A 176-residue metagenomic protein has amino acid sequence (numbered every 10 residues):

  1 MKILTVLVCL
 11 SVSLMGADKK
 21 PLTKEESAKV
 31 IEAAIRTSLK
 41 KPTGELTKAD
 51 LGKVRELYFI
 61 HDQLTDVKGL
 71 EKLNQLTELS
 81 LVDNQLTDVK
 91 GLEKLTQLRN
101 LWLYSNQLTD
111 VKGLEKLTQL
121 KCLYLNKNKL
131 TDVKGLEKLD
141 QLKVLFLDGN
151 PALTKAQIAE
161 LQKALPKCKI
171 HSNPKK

Functional and structural regions predicted by a protein language model:
M1-E78, G91-T96, G113, G135-K176: N-terminal capping/linker segments that flank leucine-rich repeat
R55-F59, L101-L103, K121-L123: N-proximal accessory regions
D62, N84, N106, N128 (+1 more regions): Conserved "Asn-ladder"/turn position within leucine-rich repeats
E78-D88, E93-K94, N100-D110, E115 (+1 more regions): Alpha-helical adaptor scaffolds
Y124-N126, F146: Conserved Rossmann-like nucleotide-binding pocket used by diverse enzymes that bind dinucleotide cofactors
T131: Acidic, glycine-rich calcium-binding repeat modules characteristic of RTX/beta-roll and related beta-solenoid repeat
